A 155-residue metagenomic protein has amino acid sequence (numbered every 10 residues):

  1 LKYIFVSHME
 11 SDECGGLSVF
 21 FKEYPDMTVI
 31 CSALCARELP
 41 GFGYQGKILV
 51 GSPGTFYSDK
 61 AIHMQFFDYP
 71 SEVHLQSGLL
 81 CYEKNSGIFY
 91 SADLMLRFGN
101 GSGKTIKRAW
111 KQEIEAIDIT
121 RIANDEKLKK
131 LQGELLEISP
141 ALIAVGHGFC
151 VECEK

Functional and structural regions predicted by a protein language model:
L1-I30: Active-site metal-binding motif and surrounding structural segment of the metallo-beta-lactamase
K2-I4, A61-M64, Q112-I119: Short, basic, glycine/proline-bearing loop/turn elements
F5, I30, Q65-F67, F89 (+1 more regions): Hydrophobic/aromatic beta-strand patches that form the interior of the parallel beta-sheet core in alpha/beta enzyme
H8, L34, H147: Conserved H-loop
L17-V19, F42-G43, G103: Short amphipathic alpha-helical segments
P25-M27, E152-K155: Short acidic, glycine/proline-enriched helix-loop-strand junctions
M27-G78, A123, K127-L131, L136: Metallo-beta-lactamase
P70-C153: Metallo-beta-lactamase
